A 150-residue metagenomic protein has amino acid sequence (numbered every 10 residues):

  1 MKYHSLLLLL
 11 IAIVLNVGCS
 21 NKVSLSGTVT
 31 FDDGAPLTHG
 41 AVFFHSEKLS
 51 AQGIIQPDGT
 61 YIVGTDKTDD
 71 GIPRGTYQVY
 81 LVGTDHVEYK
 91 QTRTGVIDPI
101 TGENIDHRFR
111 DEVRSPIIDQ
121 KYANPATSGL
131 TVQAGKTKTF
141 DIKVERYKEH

Functional and structural regions predicted by a protein language model:
M1-V17: Sec-dependent bacterial lipoprotein signal peptides
C19-V132, T139-H150: Beta-strand-dominated extracellular/periplasmic modules and repeats in secreted or surface-exposed proteins
